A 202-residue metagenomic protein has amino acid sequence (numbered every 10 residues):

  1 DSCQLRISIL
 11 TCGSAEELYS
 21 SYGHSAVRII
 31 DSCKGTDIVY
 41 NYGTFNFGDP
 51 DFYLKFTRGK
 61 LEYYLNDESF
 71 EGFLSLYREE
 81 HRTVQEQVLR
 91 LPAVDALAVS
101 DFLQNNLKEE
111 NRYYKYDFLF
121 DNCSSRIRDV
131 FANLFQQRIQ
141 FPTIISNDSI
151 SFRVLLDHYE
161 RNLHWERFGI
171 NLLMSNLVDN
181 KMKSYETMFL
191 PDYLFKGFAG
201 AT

Functional and structural regions predicted by a protein language model:
D1-C3, T202: Short intrinsically disordered, low-complexity coil segments enriched in acidic
C3-H81: Glycine-rich catalytic cores of cysteine/serine-nucleophile enzymes that process amide/ester linkages in cell-envelope
C3-R6, E17, E68, F73-L76 (+7 more regions): Residue-level signal for well-ordered alpha-helical segments
I9, V27-I29, Y40, Q87-L91 (+5 more regions): Generic structural hydrophobic/aromatic packing signal, biased to beta-strands
A15, R28, G35, N46 (+5 more regions): A generic structural micro-environment signature that highlights single residues at secondary-structure boundaries
H24, D37, E86-V88, S124 (+1 more regions): Extracellular structured ligand-interaction cores
N46-Q137: A cross-kingdom signal targeting lumenal/periplasmic-facing segments of multi-pass membrane and secretory-pathway
N105-T202: Activation targets extended, charge/polar-rich intrinsically disordered C-terminal tails
